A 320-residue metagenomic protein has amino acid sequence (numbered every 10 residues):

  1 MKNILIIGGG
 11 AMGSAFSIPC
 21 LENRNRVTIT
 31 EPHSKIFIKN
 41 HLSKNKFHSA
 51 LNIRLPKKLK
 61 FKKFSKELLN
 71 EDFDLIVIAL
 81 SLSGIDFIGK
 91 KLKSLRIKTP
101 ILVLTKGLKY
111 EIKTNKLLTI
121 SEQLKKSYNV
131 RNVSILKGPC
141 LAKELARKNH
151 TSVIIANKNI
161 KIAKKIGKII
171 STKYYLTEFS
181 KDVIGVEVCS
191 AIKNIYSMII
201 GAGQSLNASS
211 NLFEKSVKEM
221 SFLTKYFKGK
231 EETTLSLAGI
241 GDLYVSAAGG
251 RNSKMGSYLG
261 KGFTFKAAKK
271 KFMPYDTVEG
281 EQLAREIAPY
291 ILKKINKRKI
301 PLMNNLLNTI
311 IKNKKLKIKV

Functional and structural regions predicted by a protein language model:
M1-K66, S121: NAD(P)+-binding Rossmann beta1-loop-alpha1 motif at the extreme N-terminus of oxidoreductases
K2-N3, T99, T151: Nucleotide donor/acceptor-binding cores
I7, A11, A15, S83 (+11 more regions): Conserved active-site and cofactor/substrate-binding residues in soluble primary-metabolism enzymes
L55, F61-K66, N70-R147, I166: Rossmann-like NAD(P)(H) cofactor-binding subdomain of soluble oxidoreductases
K91, K126-N132, H150-T233: Internal alpha-helical scaffold of NAD(P)-dependent oxidoreductase catalytic cores
V103, N132-K137, T177-K181, L235 (+1 more regions): General beta-strand structural signal in soluble alpha/beta enzymes
K193, I200-G201, K225-L235, G239-V320: NAD(P)-dependent Rossmann-like dehydrogenase/reductase catalytic/cofactor-binding core
